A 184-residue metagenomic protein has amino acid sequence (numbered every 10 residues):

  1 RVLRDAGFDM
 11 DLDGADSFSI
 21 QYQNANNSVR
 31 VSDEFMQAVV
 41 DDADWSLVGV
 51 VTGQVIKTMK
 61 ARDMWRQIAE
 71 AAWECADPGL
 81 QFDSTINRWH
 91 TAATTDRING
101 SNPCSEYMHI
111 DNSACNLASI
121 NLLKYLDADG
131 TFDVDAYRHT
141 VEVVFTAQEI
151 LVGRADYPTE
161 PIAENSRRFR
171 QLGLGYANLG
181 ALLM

Functional and structural regions predicted by a protein language model:
R1-H139, G153-N165: Active-site cavity-forming subdomains of large catalytic enzyme subunits
N112, N116-L117, H139, V143-T146 (+2 more regions): Generic alpha-helical secondary structure signal
F145-L151, N165-M184: Core structural elements
